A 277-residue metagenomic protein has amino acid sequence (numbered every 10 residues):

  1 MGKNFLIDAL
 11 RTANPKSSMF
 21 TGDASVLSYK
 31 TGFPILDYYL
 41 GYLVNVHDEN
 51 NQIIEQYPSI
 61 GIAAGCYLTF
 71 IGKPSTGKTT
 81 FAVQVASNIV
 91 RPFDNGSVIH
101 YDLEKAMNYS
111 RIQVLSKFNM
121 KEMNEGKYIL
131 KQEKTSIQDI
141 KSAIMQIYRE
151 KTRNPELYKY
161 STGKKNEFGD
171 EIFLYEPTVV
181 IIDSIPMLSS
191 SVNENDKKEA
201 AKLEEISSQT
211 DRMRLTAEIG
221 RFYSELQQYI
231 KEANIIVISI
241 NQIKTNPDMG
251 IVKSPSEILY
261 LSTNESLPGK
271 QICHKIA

Functional and structural regions predicted by a protein language model:
M1-Y128, S136-R149, R153, L157: The Walker A/P-loop phosphate-binding site
D48, E156-N166, S256-S266: Surface-exposed intrinsically disordered loops and tails
E104-N108, T135-D139, I185-L188, V237 (+1 more regions): Conserved nucleotide-binding/hydrolysis micro-motifs of P-loop NTPases
R111, V192, M249-I251: Short, well-ordered secondary-structure micro-motifs
S116-E125, D196-Q209, E257, L261 (+1 more regions): A short alpha->loop->secondary-structure connector
T135-A233: Phosphate-binding/switch loop-helix module in NTP-utilizing enzymes
R212-A277: Phosphate-binding/switch region of NTP-binding enzymes
